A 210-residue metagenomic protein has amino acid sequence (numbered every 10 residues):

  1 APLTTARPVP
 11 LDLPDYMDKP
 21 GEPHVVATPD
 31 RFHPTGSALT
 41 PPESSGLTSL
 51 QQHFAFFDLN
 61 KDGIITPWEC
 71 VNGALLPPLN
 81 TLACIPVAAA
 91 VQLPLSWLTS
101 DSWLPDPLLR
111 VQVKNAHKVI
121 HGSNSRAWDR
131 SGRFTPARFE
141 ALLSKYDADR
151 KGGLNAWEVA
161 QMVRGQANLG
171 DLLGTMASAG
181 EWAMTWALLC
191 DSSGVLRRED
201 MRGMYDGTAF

Functional and structural regions predicted by a protein language model:
A1-F56, W68-C70, A83-A148: EF-hand Ca2+-binding helix-loop-helix modules
D30-S37, S49-F56, I64-L79, Q92 (+6 more regions): Amphipathic regulatory helices of Ca2+-sensor modules
Q52, E181-A183, L188-D191, M201: Bromodomain acetyl-lysine reader domains
F56-N60, D147-D149, L189-D191: Acidic, divalent-cation-chelating loop motifs in proteins
L76, Q92-W97, E181, T185: Charge-rich, low-complexity amphipathic helices in intrinsically disordered tails/linkers adjacent to domains
T81-A88, L172-M176: Flexible, disordered linker segments and immediate boundary regions flanking tandem C2H2 zinc-finger modules
R130, D149-K151, G170-M176, D191-S193: Short acidic, glycine/proline-enriched loop segments that cap or flank alpha-helices
R133, W157-V159, G174-T175, W182 (+1 more regions): Mature, matrix/stroma-exposed regions of nuclear-encoded mitochondrial and chloroplast proteins
